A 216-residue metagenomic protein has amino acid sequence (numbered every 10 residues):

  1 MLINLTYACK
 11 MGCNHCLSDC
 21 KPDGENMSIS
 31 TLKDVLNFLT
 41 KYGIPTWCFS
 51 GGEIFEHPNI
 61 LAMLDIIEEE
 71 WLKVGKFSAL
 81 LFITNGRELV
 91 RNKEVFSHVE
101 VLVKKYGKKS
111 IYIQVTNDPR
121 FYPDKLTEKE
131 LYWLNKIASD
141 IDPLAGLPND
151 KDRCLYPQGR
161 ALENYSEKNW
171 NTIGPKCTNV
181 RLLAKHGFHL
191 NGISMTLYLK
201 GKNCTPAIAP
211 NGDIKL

Functional and structural regions predicted by a protein language model:
M1-F82, L89-K93: Conserved alpha-helical substructure of the radical SAM core
N4, Q114, A207: Conserved beta-strand segments that form the floor/walls of ligand-binding pockets within enzyme and binding domains
K10, I54-E56, G86-V90, Y112-K125: Conserved radical SAM core fold
S30-T31, V95-S97, E130-L131: Charged helix-capping and loop-helix junction motifs
F38-K41, E68-W71, F96-K108, W133-A138: Acidic (Asp/Glu)-rich catalytic clusters
W47, L80-F82, I111-I113, P143-A145: Hydrophobic/aromatic residues located in beta-strands of well-ordered beta-sheets within soluble catalytic
I113-D124, E130-T178: Conserved strand-turn element in the central/C-terminal portion of the radical SAM core barrel that lines
K168-L216: Accessory C-terminal segments flanking Radical SAM cores
